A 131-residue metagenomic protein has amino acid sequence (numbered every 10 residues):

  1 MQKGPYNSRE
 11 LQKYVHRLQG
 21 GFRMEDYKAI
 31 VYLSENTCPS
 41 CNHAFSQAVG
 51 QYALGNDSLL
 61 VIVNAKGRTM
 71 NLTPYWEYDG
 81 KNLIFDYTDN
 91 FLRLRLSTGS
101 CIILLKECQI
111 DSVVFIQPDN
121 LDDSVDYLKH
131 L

Functional and structural regions predicted by a protein language model:
M1-G21: N-terminal "domain-start" segment that seeds a small globular fold
G21-N42: Short active-site neighborhood of thiol/selenol oxidoreductases, capturing the structured segment around
S34-C41, G67-R68, P118-N120: Short acidic, S/G/P-rich loop/turn micro-motifs used as interaction or catalytic elements
N42-P74: Structural microenvironment flanking redox-active thiols in thiol-disulfide oxidoreductases
P74-C101: Short, internal strand/loop/helix patches that form the active-site neighborhood or redox-interaction surface
G99-I116: A short, hydrophobic beta-strand/beta-hairpin element that forms part of a small beta-sheet core
N120-L131: A short, polar/charged loop-to-alpha-helix boundary motif
